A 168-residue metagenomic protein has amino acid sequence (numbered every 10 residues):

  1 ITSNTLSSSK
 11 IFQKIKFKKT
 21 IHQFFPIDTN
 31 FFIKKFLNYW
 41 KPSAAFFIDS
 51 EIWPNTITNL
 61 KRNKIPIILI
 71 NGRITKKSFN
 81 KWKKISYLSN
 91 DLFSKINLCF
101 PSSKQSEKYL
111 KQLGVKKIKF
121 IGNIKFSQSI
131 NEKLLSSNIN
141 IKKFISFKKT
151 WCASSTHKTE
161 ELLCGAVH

Functional and structural regions predicted by a protein language model:
I1-L135, T156-K158: Active-site and donor-binding regions of nucleotide-sugar-utilizing enzymes
I130-H168: Conserved catalytic-core segment of nucleotide-activated headgroup transferases in glycan assembly
